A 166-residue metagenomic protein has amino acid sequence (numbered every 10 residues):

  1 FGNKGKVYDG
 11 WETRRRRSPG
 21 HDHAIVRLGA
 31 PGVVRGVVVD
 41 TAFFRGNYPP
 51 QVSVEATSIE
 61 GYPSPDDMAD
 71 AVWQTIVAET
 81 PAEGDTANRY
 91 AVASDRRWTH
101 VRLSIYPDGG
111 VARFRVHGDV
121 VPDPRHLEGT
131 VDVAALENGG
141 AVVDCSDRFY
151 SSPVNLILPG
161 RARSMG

Functional and structural regions predicted by a protein language model:
F1-G29, R45, V120-G166: Disordered, acidic Ser/Thr/Pro-rich linker "stalks" and the adjacent N-terminal cap of the next globular domain
G2-R15, P63-A91, R161-G166: Intrinsic, low-complexity N-terminal interaction/targeting segments
L28-P31, A71-G110: Beta-sandwich interaction modules
G32-G46, V101-L103: A short beta-strand element within beta-rich, extracytoplasmic domains of secreted/secretory-pathway proteins
D40, E55-I59, H117: Predominantly extracellular/luminal cell-surface or secreted proteins
R45-E60: Short, surface-exposed beta-strand/strand-loop-strand elements in extracellular ectodomains
V111-P122: Short, structured interface segments
